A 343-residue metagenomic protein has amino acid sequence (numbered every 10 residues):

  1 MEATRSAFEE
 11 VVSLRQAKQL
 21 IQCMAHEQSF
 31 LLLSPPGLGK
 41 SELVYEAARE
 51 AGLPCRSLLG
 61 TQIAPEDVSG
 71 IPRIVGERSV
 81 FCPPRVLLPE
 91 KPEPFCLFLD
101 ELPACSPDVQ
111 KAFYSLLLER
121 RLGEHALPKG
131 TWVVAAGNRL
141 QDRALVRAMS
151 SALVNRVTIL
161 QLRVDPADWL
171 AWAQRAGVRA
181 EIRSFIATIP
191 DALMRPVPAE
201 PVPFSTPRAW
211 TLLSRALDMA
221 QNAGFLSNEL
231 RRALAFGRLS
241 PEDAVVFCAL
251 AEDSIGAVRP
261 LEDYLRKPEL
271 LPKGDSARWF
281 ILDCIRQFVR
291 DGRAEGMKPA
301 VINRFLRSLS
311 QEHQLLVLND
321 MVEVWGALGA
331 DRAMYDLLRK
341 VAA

Functional and structural regions predicted by a protein language model:
M1-S57, T61, E66-D67, D253 (+1 more regions): Non-catalytic accessory segments flanking P-loop/AAA+ NTPase cores
E2-T188: AAA+ P-loop NTPase catalytic core and its hallmark functional loops
W132, W169-W172, W210, W279 (+1 more regions): A residue-identity detector for tryptophan
R175-L316, D320: Alpha-helical lid/collar subdomain of P-loop NTPases
